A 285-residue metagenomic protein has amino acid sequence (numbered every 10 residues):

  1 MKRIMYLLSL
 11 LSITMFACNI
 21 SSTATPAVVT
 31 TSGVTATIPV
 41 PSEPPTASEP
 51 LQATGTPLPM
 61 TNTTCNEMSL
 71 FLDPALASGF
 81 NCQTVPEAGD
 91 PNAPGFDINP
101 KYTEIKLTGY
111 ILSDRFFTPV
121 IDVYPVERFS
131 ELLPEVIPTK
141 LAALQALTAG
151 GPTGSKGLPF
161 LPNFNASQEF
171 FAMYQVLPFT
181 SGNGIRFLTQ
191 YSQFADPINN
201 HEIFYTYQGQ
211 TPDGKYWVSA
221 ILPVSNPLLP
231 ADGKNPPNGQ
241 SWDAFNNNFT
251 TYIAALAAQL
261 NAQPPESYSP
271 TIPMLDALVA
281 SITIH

Functional and structural regions predicted by a protein language model:
M1-Y102, G184, A280-H285: Intrinsically disordered, low-complexity Ser/Thr/Pro-rich tracts
A24, I111, F129, Q193 (+1 more regions): Residues that cap or initiate secondary-structure elements
E49-Q52, P57-P59, S78, N92 (+4 more regions): Polar/charged alpha-helical tracts
P59-A166: N-terminal Sec/ER secretory leader and immediately downstream segment of secreted/extracellular precursors
T63, E67-M68, L222-H285: Surface-exposed amphipathic alpha-helical segments
P86-D97, K156, F194-E202, L228-F245: Low-complexity, polar-biased intrinsically disordered regions enriched in Pro/Ser/Thr/Gly
G151-K215, I221-P230: Signature of long, low-cysteine stretches enriched in small and polar/charged residues
